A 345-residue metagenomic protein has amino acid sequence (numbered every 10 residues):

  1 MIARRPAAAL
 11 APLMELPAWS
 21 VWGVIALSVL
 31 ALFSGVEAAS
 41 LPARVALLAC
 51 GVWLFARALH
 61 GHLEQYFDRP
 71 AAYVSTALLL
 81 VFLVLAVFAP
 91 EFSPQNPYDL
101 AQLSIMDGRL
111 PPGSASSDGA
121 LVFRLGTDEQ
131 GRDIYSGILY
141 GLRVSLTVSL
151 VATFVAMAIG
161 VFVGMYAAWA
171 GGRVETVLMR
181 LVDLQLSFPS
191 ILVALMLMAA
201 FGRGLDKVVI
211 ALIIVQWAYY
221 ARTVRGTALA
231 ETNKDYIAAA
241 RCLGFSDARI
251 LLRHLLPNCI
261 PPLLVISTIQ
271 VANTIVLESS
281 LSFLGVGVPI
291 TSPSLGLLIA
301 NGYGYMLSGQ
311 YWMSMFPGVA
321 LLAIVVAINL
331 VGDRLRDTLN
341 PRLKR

Functional and structural regions predicted by a protein language model:
M1-M157, V161, M165, I191 (+4 more regions): Gly/Trp-centered helix-boundary motif
A71, Q130-R345: Alpha-helical transmembrane segments of integral membrane proteins, especially multi-pass inner/plasma-membrane
